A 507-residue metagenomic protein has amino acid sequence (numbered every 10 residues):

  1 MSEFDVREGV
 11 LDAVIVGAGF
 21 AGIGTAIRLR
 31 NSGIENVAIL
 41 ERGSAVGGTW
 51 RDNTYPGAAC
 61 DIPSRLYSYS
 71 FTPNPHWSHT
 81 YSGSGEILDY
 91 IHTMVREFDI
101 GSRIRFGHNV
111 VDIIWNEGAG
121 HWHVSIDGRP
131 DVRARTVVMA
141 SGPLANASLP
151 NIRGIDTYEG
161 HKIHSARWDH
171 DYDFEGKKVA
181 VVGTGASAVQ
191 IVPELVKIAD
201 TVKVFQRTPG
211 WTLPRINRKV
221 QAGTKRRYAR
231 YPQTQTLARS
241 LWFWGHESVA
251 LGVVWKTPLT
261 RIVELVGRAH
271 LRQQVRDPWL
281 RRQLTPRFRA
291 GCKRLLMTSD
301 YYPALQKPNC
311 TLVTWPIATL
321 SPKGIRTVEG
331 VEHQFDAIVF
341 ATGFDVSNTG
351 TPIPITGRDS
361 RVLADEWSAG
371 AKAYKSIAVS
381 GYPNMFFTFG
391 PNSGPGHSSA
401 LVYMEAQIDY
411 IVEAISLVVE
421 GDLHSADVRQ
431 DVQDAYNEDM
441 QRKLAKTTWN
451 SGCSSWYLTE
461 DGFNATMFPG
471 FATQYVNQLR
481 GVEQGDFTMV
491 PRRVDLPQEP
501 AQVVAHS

Functional and structural regions predicted by a protein language model:
E3-V10, V14-F20, G24-A45, M139-R276 (+5 more regions): Rossmann-like dinucleotide-binding core of oxidoreductases
D5-I15, F20-I104, Q206-R207, Q273-W279: Beta1-alpha1 glycine-rich phosphate/pyrophosphate-binding loop at the start of Rossmann-like nucleotide-binding domains
I15-V16, V110, V132-L144, V179-V182 (+2 more regions): Short hydrophobic core segments
N74-T93, R105, V182, V254-V263 (+1 more regions): Short beta-strand to alpha-helix junction loop
H79-A145, T319: Feature captures the FAD/FMN-dependent oxidoreductase FAD-binding
R261-Q334: Alpha/beta-hydrolase fold catalytic core
A337, A341-S416: Glycine/threonine-rich phosphate-binding loop and adjacent beta-strand/alpha-helix elements that clamp
E405, D409-S507: C-terminal active-site-capping segments
